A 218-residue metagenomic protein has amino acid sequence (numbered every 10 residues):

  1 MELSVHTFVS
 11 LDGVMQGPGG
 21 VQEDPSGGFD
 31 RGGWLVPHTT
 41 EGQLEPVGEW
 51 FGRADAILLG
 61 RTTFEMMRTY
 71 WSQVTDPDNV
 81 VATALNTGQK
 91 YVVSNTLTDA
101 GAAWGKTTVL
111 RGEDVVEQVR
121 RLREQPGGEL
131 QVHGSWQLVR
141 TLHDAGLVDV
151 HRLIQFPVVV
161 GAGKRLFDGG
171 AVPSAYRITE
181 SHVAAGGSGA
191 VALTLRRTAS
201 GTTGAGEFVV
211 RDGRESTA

Functional and structural regions predicted by a protein language model:
M1-A218: Enzymes that bind and transform nitrogen-containing heteroaromatic metabolites
